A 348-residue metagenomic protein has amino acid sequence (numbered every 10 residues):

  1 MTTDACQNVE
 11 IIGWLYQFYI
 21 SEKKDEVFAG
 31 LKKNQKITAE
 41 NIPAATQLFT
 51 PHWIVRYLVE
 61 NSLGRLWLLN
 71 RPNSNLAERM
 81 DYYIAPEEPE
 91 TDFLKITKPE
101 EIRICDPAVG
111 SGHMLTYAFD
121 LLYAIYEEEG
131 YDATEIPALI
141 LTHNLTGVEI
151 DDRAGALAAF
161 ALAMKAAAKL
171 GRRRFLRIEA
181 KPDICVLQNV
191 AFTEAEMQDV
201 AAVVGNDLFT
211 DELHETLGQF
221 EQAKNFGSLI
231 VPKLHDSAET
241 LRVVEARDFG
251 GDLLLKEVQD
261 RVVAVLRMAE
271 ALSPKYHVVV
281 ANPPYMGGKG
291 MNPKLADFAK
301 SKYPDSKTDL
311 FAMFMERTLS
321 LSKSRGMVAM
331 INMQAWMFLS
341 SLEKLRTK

Functional and structural regions predicted by a protein language model:
M1-Q35, L229, K233-S237: Long recognition/docking surfaces used for binding and targeting
K32-K348: SAM-dependent methyltransferase catalytic region
